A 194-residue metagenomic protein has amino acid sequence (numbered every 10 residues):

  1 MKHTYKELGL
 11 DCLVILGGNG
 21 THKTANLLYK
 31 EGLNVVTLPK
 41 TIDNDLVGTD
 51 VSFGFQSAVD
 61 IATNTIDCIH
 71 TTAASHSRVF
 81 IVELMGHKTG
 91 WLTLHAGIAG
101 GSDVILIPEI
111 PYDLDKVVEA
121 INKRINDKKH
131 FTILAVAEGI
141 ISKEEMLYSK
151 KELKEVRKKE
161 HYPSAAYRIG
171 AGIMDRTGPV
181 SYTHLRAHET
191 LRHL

Functional and structural regions predicted by a protein language model:
M1-G32: N-terminal glycine-rich phosphate/adenylate-binding segment common to multiple enzyme folds
C12, N34, R78-F80: Generic beta-strand structural signal
I15-G17, A25-L27, F55-H76, E83-P179: Accessory alpha-helical/coil subdomains and C-terminal extensions that flank or cap enzyme catalytic cores
G20, I42, I140: Short, glycine/serine-rich, charged loops/turns that create anion-binding and catalytic segments at active sites
Y29-S52, V59, L106-D113: Short, acidic/small-residue loops that bind anionic groups at enzyme active sites
V35-T37, I81, I105, S181-Y182: Conserved beta-strand scaffold positions in the cores of enzyme catalytic domains, especially in NTP/NDP-utilizing
T183-T190: Conserved small/polar residues in nucleotide/adenosyl-binding loops
